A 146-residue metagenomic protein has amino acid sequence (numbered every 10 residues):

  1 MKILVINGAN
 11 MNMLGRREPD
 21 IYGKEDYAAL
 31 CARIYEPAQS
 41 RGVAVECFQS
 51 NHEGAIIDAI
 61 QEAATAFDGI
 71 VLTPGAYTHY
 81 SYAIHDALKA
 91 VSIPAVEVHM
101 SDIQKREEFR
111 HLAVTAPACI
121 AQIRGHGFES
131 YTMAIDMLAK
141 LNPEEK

Functional and structural regions predicted by a protein language model:
M1-L4: Extreme N-terminal starter segment of soluble prokaryotic enzymes
A9-M11, G75-T78, S101-I103: Short glycine-rich anion-binding loops that position phosphate/pyrophosphate groups of nucleotides and phosphorylated
L14-A28: Glycine- and acidic-residue-enriched helix-capping/strand-helix junction motifs
E46-C47, Q104-K146: Short, glycine-/small-residue-rich phosphate/pyrophosphate-handling segment
E46-G54: Short beta->alpha junction loops
E62, S81-A90: Short Gly/Thr/Asp-enriched flexible loops that form oxyanion-binding sites at enzyme active sites
A63-I70: Short acidic/histidine-rich motifs immediately flanking catalytic phosphotransfer sites in two-component signaling
K89-R106: Short, acidic/small-residue loops that bind anionic groups at enzyme active sites
